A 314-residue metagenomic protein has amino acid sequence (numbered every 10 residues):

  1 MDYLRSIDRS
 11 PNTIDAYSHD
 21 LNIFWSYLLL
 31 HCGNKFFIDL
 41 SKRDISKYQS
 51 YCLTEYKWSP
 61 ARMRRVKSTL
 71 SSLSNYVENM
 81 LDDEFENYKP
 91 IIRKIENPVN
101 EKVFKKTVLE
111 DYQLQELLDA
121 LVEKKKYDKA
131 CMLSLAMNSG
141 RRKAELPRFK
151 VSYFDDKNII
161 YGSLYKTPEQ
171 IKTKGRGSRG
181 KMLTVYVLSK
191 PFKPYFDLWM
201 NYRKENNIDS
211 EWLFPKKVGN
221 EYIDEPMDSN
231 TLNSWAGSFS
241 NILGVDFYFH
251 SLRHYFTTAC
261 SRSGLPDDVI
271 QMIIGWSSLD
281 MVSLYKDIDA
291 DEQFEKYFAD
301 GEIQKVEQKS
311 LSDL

Functional and structural regions predicted by a protein language model:
D2-D15, L21-F104: N-terminal core-binding DNA-recognition domain of tyrosine recombinases/integrases
L81, A136-Y161, D268-V269: Short, charged phosphate-coordinating catalytic segments
D111-K143: Basic, Lys/Arg- and aromatic-enriched nucleic-acid-binding interface segment
R148-P194: Conserved tyrosine-mediated DNA breakage-rejoining catalytic core shared by Y-recombinases
L188-V245: Active-site/catalytic core of tyrosine-dependent DNA strand-transfer enzymes
N233-M272, W276: Short, basic (Lys/Arg/His-rich) helix/loop patches that form interaction surfaces in the mid-to-C-terminal regions
I274-D300: Catalytic-site neighborhood detector that most strongly recognizes the C-terminal catalytic loop/helix of tyrosine
D300-L314: C-terminal secondary-structure termini that scaffold catalytic or DNA-interacting sites
